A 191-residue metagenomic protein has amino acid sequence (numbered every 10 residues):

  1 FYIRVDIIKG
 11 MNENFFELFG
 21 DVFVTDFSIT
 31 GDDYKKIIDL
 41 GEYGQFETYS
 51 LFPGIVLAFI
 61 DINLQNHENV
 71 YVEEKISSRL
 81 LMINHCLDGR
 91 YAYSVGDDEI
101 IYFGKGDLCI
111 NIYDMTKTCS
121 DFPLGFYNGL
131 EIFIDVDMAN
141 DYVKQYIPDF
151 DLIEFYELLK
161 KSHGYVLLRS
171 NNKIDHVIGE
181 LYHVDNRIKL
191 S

Functional and structural regions predicted by a protein language model:
F1-G31: Short Lys/Arg-enriched alpha/beta "domain-start" segment
D6-E13, Y34-K36, L80-N84, Y142-Q145: Short acidic/polar alpha-helix capping motifs at helix-coil junctions
I7, T48, Y165-R169: A general boundary/transition motif marking the beginning of the first structured unit of a protein
E13, E17, E42, E47 (+7 more regions): Glutamate identity and glutamate-enriched acidic tracts
G20-D21, D61-V72, I134-D137, D141 (+1 more regions): Short N-terminal signal/transit or membrane-insertion segments and the immediately adjacent low-complexity/disordered
D26-N128: N-terminal functional module of multi-domain proteins
S94-S191: Alpha-helical bundle regulatory/interaction domains
